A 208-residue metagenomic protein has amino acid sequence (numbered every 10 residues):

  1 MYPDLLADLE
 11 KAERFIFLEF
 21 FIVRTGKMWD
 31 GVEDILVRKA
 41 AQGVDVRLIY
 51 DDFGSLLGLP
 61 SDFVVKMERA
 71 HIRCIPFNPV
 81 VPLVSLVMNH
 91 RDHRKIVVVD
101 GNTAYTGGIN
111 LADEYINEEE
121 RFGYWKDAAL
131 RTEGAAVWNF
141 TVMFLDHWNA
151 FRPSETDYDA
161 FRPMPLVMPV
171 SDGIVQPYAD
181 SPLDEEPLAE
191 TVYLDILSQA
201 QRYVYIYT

Functional and structural regions predicted by a protein language model:
M1-T208: Charged, low-complexity intrinsically disordered terminal segments
